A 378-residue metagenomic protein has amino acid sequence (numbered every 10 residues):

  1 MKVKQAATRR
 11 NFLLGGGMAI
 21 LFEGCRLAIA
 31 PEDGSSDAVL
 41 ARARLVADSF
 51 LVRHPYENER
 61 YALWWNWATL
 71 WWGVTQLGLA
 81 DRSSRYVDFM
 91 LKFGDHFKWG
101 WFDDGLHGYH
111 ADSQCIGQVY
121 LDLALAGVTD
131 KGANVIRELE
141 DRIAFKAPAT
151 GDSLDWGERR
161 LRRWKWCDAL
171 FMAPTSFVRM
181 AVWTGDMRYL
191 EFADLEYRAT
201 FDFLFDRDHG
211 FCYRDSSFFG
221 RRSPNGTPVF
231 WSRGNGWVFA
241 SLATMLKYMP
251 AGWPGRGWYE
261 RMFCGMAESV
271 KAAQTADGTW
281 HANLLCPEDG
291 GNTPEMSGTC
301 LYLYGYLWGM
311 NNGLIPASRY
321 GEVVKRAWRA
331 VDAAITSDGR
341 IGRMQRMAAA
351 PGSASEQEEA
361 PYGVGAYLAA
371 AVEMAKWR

Functional and structural regions predicted by a protein language model:
K2-I20: N-terminal secretory signal peptides and thylakoid transit peptides that target proteins across membranes
I29-G34: Short, low-complexity, disordered segments immediately C-terminal to signal peptides in bacterial exported proteins
S35-A68, L77-R142, W280-H281, G291-R378: CBM-like carbohydrate-recognition segments
V87, W99-F218, P224-P228, D338: Extended ligand-binding groove/face enriched in aromatic
C167-D168, T175-L284, N292-L303, I315-M344 (+3 more regions): Extended ligand-binding clefts on enzyme/binding-domain cores
